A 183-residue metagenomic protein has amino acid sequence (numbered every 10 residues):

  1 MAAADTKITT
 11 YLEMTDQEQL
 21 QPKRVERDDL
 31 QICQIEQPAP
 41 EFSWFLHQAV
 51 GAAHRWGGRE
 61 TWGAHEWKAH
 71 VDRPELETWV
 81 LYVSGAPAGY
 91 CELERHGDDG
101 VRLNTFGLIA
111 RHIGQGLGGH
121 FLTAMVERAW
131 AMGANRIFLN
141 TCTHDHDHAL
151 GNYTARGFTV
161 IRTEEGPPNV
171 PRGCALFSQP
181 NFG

Functional and structural regions predicted by a protein language model:
M1-Q31, E36: Acyl-donor-binding surface of acyltransferase catalytic domains
E26-R59, Q179: Short amphipathic alpha-helix that is part of the acyltransferase structural core
T61-W62, V71-A110: A conserved beta-strand-loop-helix scaffold within acyl/acetyltransferase catalytic domains
E77, N135, T159: Short acidic/polar active-site loop segments enriched in Thr and Asp
H112, G116-A124: Conserved acetyl-CoA pyrophosphate-binding loop and the N-cap/start of the following alpha-helix in GNAT-like
A129-T141: Conserved GNAT acetyl-CoA-binding A-motif
W130, N152-T163: Conserved acetyl-CoA-binding loop of GNAT-fold acetyltransferases
L139-A149, G166-R172: Conserved beta-strand-loop-alpha-helix junction that forms the acyl-donor binding cleft
